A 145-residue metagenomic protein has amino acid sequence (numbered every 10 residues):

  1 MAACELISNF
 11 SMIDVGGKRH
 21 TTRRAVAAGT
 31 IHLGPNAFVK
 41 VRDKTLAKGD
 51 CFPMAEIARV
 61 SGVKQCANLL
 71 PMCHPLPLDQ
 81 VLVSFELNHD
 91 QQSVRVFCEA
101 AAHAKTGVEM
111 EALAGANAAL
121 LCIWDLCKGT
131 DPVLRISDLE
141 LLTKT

Functional and structural regions predicted by a protein language model:
M1-F52, I57-H74, Q80-T145: C-terminal binding/interaction regions
